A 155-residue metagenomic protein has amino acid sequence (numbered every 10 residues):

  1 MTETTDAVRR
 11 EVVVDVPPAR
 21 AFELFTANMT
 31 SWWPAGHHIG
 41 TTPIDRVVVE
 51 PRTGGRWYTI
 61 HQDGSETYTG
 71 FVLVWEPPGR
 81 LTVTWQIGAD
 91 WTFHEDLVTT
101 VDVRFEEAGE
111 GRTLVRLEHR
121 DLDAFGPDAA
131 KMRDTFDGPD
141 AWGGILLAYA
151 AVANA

Functional and structural regions predicted by a protein language model:
M1-I44: Hydrophobic ligand-binding cavity/cleft-lining segments
V12, L117-H119: Short, hydrophobic/aromatic-enriched beta-strand segments in well-ordered soluble domains
A21-F25, W57, V72, V83 (+3 more regions): Hydrophobic pocket/interface hotspot
T26-T30, P77, L147: Solvent-exposed alpha-helix faces
W32-W33, W75, W85, L122 (+1 more regions): Tryptophan-centric aromatic hotspots in well-structured domains and transmembrane helices
H38-G55, I60, Y68: A solvent-exposed, acidic/Ser-Thr-rich amphipathic alpha-helical stretch
V47-V48, Q62-R112, R120: Hydrophobic-ligand binding "helix-grip"
D121-A155: A conserved amphipathic terminal alpha-helix motif
